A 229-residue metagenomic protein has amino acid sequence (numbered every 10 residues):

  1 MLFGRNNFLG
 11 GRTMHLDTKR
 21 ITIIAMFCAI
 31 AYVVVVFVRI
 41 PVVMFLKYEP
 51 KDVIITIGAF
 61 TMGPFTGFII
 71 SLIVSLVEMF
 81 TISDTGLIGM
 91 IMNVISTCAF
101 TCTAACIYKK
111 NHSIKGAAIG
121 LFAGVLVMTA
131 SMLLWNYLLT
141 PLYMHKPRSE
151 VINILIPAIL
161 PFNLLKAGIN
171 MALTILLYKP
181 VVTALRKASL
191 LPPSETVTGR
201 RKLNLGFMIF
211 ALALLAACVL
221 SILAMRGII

Functional and structural regions predicted by a protein language model:
L2-I229: Loop-helix junctions at membrane interfaces
